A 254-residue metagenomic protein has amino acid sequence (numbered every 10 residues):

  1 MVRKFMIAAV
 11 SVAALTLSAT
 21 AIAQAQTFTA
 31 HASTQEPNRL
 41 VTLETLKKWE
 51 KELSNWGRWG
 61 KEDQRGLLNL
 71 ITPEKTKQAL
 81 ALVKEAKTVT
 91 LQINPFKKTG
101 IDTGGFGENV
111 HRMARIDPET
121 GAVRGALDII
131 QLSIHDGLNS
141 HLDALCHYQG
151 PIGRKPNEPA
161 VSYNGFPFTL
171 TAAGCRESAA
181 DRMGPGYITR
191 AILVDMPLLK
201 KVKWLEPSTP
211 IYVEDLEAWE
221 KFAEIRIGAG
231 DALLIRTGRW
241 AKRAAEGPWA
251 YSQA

Functional and structural regions predicted by a protein language model:
M1-K4: Positively charged n-region of N-terminal signal peptides that target proteins for export
A8-A19: Bacterial N-terminal signal peptides
Q24-A254: Active-/binding-site microenvironments in catalytic and ligand-binding cores
